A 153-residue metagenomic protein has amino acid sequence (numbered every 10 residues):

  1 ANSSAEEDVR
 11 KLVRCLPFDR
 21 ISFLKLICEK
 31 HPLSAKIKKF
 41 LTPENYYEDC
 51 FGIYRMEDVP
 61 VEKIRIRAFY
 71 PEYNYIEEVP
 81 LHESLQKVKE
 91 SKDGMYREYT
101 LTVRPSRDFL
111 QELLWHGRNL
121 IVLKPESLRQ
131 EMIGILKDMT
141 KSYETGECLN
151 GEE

Functional and structural regions predicted by a protein language model:
A1-R65: Core beta-strand-centered patch of the WYL/Sm-like small regulatory domain
T42-E153: Polybasic (Lys/Arg-rich)
